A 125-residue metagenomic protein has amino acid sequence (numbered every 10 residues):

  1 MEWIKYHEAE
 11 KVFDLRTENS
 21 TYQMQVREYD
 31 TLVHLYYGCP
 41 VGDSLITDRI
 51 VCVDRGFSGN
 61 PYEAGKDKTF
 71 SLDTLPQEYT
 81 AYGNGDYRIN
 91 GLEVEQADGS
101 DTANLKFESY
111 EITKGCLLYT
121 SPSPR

Functional and structural regions predicted by a protein language model:
M1-A9: Short, Gly/Pro- and small/polar-rich lid/capping loops
E10-L117: Acidic-aromatic substrate-binding/catalytic surfaces of carbohydrate-active enzymes
Y119-R125: Conserved small/polar residues in nucleotide/adenosyl-binding loops
